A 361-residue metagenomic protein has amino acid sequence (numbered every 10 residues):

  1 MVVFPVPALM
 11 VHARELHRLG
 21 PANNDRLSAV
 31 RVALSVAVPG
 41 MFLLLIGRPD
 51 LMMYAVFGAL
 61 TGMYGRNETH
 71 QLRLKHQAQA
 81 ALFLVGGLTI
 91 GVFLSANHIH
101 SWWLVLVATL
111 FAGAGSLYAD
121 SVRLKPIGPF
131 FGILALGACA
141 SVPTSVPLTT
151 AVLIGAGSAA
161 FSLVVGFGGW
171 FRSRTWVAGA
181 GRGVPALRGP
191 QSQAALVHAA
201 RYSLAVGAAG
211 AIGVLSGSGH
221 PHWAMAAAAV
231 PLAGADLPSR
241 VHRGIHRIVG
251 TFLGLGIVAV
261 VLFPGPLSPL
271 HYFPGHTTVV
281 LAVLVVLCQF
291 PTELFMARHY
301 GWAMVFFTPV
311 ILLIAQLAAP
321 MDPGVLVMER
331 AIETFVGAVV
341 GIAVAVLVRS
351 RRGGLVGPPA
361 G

Functional and structural regions predicted by a protein language model:
M1-V305, I314-G361: Alpha-helical transmembrane segments and their membrane-interface boundaries that form or gate the permeation pathway
